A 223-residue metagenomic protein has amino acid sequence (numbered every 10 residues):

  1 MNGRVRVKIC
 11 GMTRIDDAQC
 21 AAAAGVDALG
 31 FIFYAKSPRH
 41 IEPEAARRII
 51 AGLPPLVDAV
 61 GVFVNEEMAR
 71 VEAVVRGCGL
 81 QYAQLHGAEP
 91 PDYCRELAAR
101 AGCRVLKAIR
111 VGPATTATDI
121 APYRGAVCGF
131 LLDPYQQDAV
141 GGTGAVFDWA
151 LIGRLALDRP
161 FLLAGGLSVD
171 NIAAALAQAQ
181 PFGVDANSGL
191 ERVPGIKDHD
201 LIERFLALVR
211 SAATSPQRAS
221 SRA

Functional and structural regions predicted by a protein language model:
M1-A223: Conserved N-terminal beta1-alpha1 strand-loop-helix module at the mouth
